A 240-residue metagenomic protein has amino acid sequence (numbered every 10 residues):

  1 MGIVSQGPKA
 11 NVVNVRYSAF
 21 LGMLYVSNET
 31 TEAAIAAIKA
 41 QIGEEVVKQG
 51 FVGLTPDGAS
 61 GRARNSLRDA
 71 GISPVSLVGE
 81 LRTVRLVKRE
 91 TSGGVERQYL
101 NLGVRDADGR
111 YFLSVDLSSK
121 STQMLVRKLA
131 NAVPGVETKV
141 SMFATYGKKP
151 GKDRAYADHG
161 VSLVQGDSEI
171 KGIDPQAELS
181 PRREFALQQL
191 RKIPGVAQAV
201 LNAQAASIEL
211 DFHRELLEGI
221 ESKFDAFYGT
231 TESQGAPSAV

Functional and structural regions predicted by a protein language model:
M1-R110, V126-R127, G147-Q189, A203-L217 (+1 more regions): OB-fold ssDNA-binding interfaces and closely related basic DNA-contact patches used across DNA replication/repair
G109-L117: A short macromolecule-binding patch
S118, G135-E137, P175, E184: General structural signal for secondary-structure boundaries
K120-A130: Short alpha-helix capping/helix-loop boundary micro-motifs
A132-P150, R154: Elongated alpha-helical scaffolds
R191-V200: Flexible glycine-rich, low-complexity coil/linker segments exposed to the extracellular/periplasmic environment
G229-A239: N-terminal prepro-regions of secreted/extracellular proteins
